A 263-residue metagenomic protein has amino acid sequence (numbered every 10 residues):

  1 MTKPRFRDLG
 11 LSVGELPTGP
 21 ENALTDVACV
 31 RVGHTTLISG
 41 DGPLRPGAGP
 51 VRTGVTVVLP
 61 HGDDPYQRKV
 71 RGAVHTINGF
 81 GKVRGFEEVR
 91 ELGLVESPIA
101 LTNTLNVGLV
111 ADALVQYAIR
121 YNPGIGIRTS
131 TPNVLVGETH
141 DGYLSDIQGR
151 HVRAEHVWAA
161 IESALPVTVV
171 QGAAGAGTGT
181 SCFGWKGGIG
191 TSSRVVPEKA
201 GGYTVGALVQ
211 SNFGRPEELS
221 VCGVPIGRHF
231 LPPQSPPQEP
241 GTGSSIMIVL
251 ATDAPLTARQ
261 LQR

Functional and structural regions predicted by a protein language model:
T2-R263: A structural signal for small-residue-enriched, beta-sheet-centric alpha/beta enzyme cores and oligomeric scaffold folds
